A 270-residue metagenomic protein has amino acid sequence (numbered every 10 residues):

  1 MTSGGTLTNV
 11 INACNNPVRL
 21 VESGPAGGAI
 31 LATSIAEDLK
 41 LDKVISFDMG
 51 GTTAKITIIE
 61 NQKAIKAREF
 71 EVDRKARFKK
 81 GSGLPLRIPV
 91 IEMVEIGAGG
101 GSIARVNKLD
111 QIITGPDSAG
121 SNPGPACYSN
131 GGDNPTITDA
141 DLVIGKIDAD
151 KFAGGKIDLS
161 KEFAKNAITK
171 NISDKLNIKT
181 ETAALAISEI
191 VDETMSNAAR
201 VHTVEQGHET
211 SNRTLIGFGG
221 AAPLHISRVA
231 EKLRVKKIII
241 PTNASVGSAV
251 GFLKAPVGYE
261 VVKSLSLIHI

Functional and structural regions predicted by a protein language model:
S3-L7, G50, I190-V191, N212-R228: Glycine-rich phosphate-binding loops at beta-strand->alpha-helix junctions
L20, D42-D48, M93-E95: Short glycine-aspartate micro-motif
G27-L39, N171, K175, T182 (+1 more regions): Phosphate/ATP-binding catalytic cores across multiple sugar-kinase/actin-like superfamilies, primarily ASKHA
A54, E60, P89-E92, A98-E162: Mobile "lid/hinge" segments at catalytic clefts and subdomain interfaces of large enzymes
I56, E60, E69-I112, R228-I239: Phosphate/diphosphate-binding loops
A167-N171, A198-G217, L224-I238: ATP-binding/phosphotransfer module of carbohydrate and carboxylate kinases, centering on a glycine-rich
R234-V250: Conserved phosphate-binding/catalytic loops in two-lobed NTP-binding clefts
I268-I270: Conserved small/polar residues in nucleotide/adenosyl-binding loops
